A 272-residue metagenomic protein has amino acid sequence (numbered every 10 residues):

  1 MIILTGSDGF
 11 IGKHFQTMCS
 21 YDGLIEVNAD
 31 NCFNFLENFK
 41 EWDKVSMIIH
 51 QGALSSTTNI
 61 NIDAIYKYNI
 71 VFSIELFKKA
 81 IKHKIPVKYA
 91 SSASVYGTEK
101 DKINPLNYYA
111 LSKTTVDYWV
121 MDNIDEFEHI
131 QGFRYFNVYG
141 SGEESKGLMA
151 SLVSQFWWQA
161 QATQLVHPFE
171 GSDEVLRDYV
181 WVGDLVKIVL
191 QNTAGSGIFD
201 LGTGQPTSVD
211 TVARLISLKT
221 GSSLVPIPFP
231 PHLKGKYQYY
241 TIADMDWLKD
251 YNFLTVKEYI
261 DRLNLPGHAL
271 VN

Functional and structural regions predicted by a protein language model:
M1-C19: N-terminal Rossmann NAD(P)H-binding glycine-rich loop of SDR-like oxidoreductase domains
D8, L54-S55, S92-K100, F136-Y139: Active-site segment of SDR-like NAD(P)-dependent oxidoreductases
S20-K40: Adenosine-cofactor binding site in Rossmann-like domains, unifying the SAM/SAH pocket of S-adenosylmethionine-dependent
L36-Y68, K79, V95-E99: NAD(P)H-binding glycine-rich loop region in Rossmannoid oxidoreductase-like domains and their noncatalytic homologs
Y66-S73, F77-A80, S112-K113: Short alpha-helix in the Rossmann-fold core of NAD(P)-dependent oxidoreductases
I74-Y108, Q131: Conserved Rossmann-fold NAD(P)-dependent oxidoreductase catalytic core, especially the SDR/UDP-sugar
Y108, M121-L176, V182-D184, I216: NAD(P)-dependent short-chain dehydrogenase/reductase
A162-N272: C-terminal substrate-binding subdomain of Rossmann-fold SDR/epimerase-dehydratase oxidoreductases
